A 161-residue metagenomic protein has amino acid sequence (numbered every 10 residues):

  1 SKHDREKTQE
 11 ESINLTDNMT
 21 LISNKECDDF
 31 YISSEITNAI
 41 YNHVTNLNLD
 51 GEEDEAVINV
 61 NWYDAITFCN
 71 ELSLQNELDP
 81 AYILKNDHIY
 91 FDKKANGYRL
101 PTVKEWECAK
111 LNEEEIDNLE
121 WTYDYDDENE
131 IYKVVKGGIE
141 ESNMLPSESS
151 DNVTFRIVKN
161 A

Functional and structural regions predicted by a protein language model:
S1-E10: Bacterial Sec-dependent signal peptides at the C-terminal "C-region" and cleavage site
E10-L74, A109, T154-K159: A short glycine-rich, aromatic-capped structural motif
N18, E26-D28, E53, N96 (+5 more regions): Residues that flank catalytic or metal-binding motifs in active/ligand-binding sites
C27-F30, E105, L111-N118, D124 (+1 more regions): Hydrophobic, well-ordered secondary-structure scaffolds
F30-S33, I89-F91, V135: Generic recognition of long tandem-repeat/solenoid scaffolds
H43-T45, T122-Y132: Cytochrome P450 core scaffold surrounding the K-helix E-X-X-R motif and the conserved "meander" helix-loop region
E55-W121: Short, well-ordered surface patches within globular domains
E128-A161: Disulfide-stabilized, aromatic/cysteine-rich ligand-recognition loop
